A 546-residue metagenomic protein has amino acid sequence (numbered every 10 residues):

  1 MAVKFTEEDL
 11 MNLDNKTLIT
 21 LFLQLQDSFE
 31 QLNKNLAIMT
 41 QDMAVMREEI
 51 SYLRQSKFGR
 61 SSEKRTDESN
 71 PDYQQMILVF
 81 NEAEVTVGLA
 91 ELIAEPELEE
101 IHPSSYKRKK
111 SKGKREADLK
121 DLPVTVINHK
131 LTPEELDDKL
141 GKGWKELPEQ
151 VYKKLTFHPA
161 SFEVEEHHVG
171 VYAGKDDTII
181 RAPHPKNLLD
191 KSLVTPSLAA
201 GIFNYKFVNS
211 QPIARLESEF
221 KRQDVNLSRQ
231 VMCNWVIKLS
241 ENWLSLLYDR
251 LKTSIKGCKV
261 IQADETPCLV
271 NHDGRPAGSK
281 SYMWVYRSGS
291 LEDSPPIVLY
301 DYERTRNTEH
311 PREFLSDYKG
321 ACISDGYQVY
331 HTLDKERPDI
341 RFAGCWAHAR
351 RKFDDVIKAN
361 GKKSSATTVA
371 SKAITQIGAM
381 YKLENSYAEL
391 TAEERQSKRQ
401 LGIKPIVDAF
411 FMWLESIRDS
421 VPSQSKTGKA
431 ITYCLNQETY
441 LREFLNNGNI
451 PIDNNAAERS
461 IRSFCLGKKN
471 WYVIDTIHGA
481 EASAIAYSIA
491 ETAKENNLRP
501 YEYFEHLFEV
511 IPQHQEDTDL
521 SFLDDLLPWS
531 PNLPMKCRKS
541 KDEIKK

Functional and structural regions predicted by a protein language model:
M1-D190, C233, Q262-A263, E543-K546: Short, flexible loop/hinge motifs at secondary-structure junctions
A2-V3, V171-A173, T178-K546: Catalytic center-proximal scaffold of phosphoryl-transfer enzymes
